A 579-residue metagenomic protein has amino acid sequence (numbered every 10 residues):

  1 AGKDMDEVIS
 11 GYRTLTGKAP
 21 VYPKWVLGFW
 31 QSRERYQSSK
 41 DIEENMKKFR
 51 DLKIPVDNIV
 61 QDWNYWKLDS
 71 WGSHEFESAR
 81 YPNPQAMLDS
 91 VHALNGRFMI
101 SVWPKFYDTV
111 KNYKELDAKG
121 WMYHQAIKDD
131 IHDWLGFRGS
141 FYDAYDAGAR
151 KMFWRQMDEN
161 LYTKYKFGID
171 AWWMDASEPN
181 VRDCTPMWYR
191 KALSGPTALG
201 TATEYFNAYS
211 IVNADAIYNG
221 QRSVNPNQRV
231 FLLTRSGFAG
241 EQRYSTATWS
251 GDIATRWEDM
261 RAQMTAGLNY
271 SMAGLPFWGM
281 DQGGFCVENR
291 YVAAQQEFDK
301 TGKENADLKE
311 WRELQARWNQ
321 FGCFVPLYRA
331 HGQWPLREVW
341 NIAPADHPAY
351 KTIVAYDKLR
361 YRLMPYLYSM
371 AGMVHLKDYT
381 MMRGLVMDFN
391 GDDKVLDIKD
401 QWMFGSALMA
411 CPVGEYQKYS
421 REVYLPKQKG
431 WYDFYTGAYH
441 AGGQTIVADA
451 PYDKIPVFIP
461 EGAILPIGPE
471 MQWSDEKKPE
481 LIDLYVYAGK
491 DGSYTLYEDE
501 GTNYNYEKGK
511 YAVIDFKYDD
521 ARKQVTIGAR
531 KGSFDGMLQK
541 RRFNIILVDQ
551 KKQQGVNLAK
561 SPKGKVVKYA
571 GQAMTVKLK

Functional and structural regions predicted by a protein language model:
A1-K454, P460: Catalytic-domain carbohydrate-binding cleft regions of carbohydrate-active enzymes
I342-P348, I482, G571-K579: A short, hydrophobic/aromatic-rich structural module that often spans a beta strand with its adjoining loop
L408-M409, R421, K523-V525, M574: Hydrophobic residues embedded in beta-strands of well-ordered beta-sheets
Y439-P451, L558-K577: Short, surface-exposed beta-strand/turn "edge" patches of beta-sheet domains
I459-K565, A570-A573: Accessory, solvent-exposed terminal regions and/or long lumenal/extracellular loops of proteins
